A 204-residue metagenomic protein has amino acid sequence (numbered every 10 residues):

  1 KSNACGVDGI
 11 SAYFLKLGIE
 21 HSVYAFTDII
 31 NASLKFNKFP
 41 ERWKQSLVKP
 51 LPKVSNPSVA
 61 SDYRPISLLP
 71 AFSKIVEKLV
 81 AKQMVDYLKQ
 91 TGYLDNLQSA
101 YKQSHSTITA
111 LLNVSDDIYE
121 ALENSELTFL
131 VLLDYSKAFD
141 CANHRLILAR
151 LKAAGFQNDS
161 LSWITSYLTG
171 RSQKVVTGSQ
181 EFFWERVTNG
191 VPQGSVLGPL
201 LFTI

Functional and structural regions predicted by a protein language model:
K1-P192, V196, L200: Conserved pre-catalytic core of RNA-dependent polymerases
T203: P-loop NTPase nucleotide-binding module
